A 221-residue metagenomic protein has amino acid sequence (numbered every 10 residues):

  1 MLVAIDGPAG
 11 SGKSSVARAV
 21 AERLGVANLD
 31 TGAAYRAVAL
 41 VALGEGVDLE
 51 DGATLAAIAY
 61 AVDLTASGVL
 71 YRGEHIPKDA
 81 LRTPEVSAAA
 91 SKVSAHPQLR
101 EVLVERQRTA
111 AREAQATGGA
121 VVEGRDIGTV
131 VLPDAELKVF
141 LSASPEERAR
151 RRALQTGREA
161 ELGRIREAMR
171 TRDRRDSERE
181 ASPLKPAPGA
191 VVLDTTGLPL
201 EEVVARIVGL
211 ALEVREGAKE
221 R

Functional and structural regions predicted by a protein language model:
V3-I5: Hydrophobic anchor at the beta1->P-loop junction of P-loop NTPases
P8: P-loop (Walker A) phosphate-binding loop of NTP-binding proteins
K13: Conserved lysine of the Walker
V16: Hydrophobic positions on the alpha1 helix immediately C-terminal to the Walker A/P-loop
E22-D30, G44-D48: Post-Walker A helix-loop "phosphate-sensing" segment adjacent to the P-loop in P-loop NTPases
A34-G118, E146-R150, G163-E180, V191 (+1 more regions): ATP-dependent small-molecule kinase phosphotransfer cores that center on conserved nucleotide phosphate-binding segments
V104-T129, P133-A143, R150-T156: Anionic-ligand binding region
L137, P183-L200: Phosphate-binding beta-loop-alpha motif at adenosine-nucleotide cofactor sites
